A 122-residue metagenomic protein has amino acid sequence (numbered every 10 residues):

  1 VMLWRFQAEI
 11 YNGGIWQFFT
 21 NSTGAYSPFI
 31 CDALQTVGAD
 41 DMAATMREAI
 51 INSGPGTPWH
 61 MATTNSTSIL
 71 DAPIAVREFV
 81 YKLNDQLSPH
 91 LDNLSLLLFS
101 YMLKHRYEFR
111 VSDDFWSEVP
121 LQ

Functional and structural regions predicted by a protein language model:
V1-S27, A33-Q122: Extended, alpha-helix-rich binding/interface surfaces that flank or overlap catalytic cores and mediate recognition
